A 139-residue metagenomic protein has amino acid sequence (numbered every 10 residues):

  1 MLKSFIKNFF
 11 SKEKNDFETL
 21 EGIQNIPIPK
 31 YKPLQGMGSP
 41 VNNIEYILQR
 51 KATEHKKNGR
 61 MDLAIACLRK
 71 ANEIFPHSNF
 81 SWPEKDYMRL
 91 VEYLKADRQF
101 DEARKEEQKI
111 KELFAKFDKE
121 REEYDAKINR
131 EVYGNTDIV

Functional and structural regions predicted by a protein language model:
N15-G38, D62-F75: Repeat-mediated protein-protein interaction surfaces in helical alpha-solenoids
Y31-Q35, I74-S78, I110-R121: Alpha-helical junction/boundary sensor with strong preference for TPR arrays
N43, S81-P83, E102, E120: Structural signature of alpha-solenoid helical repeat junctions
I44, K51, R89-L90: Structural register within alpha-helical repeat arrays
I47, K85-D86, R121-Y124, I128: The tetratricopeptide repeat
